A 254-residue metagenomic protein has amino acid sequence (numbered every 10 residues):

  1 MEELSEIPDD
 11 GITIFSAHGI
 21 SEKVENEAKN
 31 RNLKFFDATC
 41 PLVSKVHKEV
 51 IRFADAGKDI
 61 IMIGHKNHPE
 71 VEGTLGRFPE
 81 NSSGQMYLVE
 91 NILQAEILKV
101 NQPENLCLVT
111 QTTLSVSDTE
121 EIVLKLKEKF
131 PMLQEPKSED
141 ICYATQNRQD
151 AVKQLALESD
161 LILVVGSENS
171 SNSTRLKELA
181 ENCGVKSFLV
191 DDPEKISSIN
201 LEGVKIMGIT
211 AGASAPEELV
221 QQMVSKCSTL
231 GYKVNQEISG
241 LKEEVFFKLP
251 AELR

Functional and structural regions predicted by a protein language model:
M1-A211, E217-R254: The feature marks the mature, well-folded catalytic cores of soluble enzymes
